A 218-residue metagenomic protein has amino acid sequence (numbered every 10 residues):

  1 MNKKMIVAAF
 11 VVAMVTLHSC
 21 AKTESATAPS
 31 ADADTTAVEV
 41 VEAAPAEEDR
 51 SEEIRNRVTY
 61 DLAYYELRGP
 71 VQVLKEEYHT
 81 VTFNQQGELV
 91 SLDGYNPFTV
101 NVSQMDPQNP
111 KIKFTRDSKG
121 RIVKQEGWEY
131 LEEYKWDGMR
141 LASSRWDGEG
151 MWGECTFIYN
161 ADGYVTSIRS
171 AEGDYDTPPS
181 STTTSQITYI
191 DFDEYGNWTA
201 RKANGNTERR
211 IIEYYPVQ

Functional and structural regions predicted by a protein language model:
M1, A9, E52-R55: Generic alpha-helix detector with strongest preference for long hydrophobic helices that associate with membranes
M1-M5, K22: Positively charged n-region of N-terminal signal peptides that target proteins for export
I6-M14: Sec-dependent N-terminal signal peptides
T16-S19: C-terminal motif of bacterial Sec signal peptides marking the signal peptidase cleavage site
K22-Q218: Buried hydrophobic residues that stabilize the cores of well-folded domains
